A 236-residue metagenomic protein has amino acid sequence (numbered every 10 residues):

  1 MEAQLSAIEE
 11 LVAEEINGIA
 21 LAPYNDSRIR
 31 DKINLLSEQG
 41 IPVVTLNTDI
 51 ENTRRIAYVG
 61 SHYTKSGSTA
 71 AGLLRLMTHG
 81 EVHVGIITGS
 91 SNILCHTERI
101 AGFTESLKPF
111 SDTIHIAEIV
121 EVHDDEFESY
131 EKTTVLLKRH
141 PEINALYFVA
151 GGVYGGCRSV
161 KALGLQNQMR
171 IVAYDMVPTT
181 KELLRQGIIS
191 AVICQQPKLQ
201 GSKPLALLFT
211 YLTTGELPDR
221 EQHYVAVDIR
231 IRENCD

Functional and structural regions predicted by a protein language model:
A3, S66-A70, L94-T113, E128 (+3 more regions): Short, solvent-exposed amphipathic alpha-helices that sit in or adjacent to ligand/effector-binding or catalytic
I8, N17-L35, F103, E121-T179: Hydrophobic alpha-helical
R28-K65, V177-R185: Flexible loop/hinge segments that line or gate small-molecule binding clefts
I56-A57, H83-S91: Short beta-strand segments enriched in small/hydrophobic residues
V59-V84, S129-Y130, T180, Q196-T213: Hydrophobic alpha-helical segments within soluble ligand-binding/sensing domains
S91, L107, Q196-D236: Hinge/cleft segment of the Venus flytrap/periplasmic-binding protein
